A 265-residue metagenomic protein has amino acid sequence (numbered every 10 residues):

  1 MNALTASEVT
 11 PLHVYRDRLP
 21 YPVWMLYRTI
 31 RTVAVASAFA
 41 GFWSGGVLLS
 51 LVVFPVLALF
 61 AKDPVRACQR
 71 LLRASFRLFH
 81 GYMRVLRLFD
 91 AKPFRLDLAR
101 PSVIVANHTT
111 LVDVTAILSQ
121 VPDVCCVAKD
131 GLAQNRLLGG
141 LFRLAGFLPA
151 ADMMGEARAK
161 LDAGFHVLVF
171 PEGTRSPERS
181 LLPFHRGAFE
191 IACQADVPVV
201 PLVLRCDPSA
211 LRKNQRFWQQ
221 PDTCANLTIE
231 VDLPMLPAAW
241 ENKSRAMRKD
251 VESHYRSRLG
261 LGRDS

Functional and structural regions predicted by a protein language model:
N2-S102: Membrane-anchoring hydrophobic helices of lipid-metabolizing enzymes
S50-R70, A99-A151: Catalytic core of membrane glycerolipid acyltransferases/transacylases, capturing the structured, soluble-facing
D90-A91, P149, V167, V199: Hydrophobic beta-strand scaffold residues
F94-L98, A157-A163: Short amphipathic alpha-helix with an adjacent loop that forms part of the alpha/beta core around
P101-V103, G164-F170: Residue-level preference for the first positions of well-ordered beta-strands
H108-T110, E172-S176: Short glycine-rich anion-binding loops that position phosphate/pyrophosphate groups of nucleotides and phosphorylated
L137-G139, D162-H166, P177-A246: A cross-family acyltransferase "interaction/gating" segment
D250-G262: C-terminal alpha-helix
